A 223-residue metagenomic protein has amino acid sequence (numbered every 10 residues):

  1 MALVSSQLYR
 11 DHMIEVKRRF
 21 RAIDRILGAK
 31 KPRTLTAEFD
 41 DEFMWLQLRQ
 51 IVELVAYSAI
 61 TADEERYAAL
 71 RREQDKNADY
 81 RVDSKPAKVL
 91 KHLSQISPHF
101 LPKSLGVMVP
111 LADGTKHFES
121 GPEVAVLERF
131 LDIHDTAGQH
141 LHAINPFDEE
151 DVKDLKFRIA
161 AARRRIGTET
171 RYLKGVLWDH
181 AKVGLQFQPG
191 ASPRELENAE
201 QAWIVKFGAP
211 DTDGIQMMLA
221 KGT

Functional and structural regions predicted by a protein language model:
M1, L8-D11, T36, D41 (+1 more regions): Sparse, context-dependent recognition of short Cys/His-centered cofactor- or disulfide-binding micro-motifs
M1-L27: Extended intrinsically disordered or low-complexity regions, especially N/C-terminal cytosolic tails and loops, rather
A2-V4, K76-G222: Long, charged low-complexity segments
S6, T34-D41, E123, V152: Active-site oxyanion-binding pockets that recognize sulfate/phosphate
Y9-R19, M44-Q47, V126-I133, R158 (+1 more regions): Amphipathic alpha-helix face/heptad-repeat signature
R19-R33, I133-A143: Solvent-exposed, amphipathic alpha-helical segments
R25-S84: N-terminal interaction modules that seed assembly of large macromolecular complexes
